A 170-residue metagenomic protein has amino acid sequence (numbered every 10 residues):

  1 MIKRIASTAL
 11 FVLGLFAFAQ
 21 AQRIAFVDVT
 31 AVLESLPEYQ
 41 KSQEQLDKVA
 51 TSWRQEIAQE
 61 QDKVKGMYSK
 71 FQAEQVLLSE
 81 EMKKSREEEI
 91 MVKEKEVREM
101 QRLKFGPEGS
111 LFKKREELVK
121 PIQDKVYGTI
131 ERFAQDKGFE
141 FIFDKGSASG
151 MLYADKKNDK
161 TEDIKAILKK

Functional and structural regions predicted by a protein language model:
M1-I5: Positively charged n-region of N-terminal signal peptides that target proteins for export
S7-A17: Bacterial N-terminal signal peptides
Q22-K137, F141-S147: Amphipathic alpha-helical segments
L152-A154: Short, exposed beta-strand-loop hairpins at the edges of beta-sheets in extracellular/periplasmic proteins
K157: Short, conserved glycine- and acidic-residue-centered signature motifs in active-site or ligand-binding loops
K160-T161: Short, hinge-like loop/turn segments at secondary-structure boundaries
